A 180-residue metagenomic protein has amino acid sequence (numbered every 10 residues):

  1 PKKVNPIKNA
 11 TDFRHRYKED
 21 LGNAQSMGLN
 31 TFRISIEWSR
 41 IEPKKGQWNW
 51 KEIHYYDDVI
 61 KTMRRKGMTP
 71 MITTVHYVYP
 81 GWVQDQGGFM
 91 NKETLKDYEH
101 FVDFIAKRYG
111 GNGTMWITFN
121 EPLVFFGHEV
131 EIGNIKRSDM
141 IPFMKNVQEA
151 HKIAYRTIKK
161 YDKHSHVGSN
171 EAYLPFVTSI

Functional and structural regions predicted by a protein language model:
P1-I7, E37, V75-D85: N-terminal small/glycine-rich loop or linker at the start of catalytic domains across soluble metabolic enzymes
K2-H15, K92: Active-site mouth loops of central-metabolism enzymes
K3, I41-E42, R137: Glycine- and acidic
N5-K8, K45, M140: Surface-exposed cleft-lining segments at the edges of enzyme active sites
H15-E37: Catalytic domains of carbohydrate-active enzymes, especially glycoside hydrolases
I36-W48: Glycine-rich, proline-tolerant flexible connector loops at the mouths of alpha/beta enzymes
N49-Y55: Charged helix-capping and loop-helix junction motifs
D57-I180: Active-site region of glycoside hydrolase catalytic domains
